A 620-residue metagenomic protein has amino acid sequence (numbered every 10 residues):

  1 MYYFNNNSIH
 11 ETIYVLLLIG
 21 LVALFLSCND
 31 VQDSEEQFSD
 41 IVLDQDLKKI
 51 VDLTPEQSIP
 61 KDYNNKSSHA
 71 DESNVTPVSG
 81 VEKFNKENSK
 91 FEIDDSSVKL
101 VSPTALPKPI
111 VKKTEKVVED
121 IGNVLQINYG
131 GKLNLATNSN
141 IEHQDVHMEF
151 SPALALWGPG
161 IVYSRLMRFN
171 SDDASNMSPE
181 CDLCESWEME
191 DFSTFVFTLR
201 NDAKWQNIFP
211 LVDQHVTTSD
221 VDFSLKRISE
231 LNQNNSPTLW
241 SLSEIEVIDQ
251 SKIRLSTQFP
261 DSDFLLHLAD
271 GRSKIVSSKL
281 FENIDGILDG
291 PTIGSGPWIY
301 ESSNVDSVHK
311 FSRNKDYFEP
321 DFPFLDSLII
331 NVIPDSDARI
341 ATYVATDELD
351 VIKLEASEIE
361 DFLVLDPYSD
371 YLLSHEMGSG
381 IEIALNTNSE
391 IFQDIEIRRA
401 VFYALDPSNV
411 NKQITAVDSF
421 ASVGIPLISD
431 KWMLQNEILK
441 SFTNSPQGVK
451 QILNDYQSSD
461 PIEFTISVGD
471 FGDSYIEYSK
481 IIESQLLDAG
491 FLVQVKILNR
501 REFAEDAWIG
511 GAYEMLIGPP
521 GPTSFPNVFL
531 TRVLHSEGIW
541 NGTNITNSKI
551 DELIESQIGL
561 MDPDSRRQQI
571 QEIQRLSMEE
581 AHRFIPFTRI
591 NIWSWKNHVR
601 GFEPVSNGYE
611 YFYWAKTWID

Functional and structural regions predicted by a protein language model:
V42, W593-D620: Long beta-strand-rich cores associated with HINT superfamily self-processing modules
D44-N74, F91-D95, P107, L492-F503 (+1 more regions): Extracytoplasmic/peripheral linker and loop segments enriched in polar/acidic and small residues with frequent Thr/Pro
I110, T114-I121, L133-D191, P291-G294: N-terminal lobe/hinge region of extracytoplasmic solute-binding protein
N128, E188, Q233-L280: Surface-exposed binding/hinge segments that line and control ligand-binding clefts or catalytic entry sites
W157, Y163-A174, L239, D261 (+5 more regions): Gly/Pro-rich hinge or "lid" segments in bacterial periplasmic/extracellular proteins
D316-F362, L492-Q494: Ligand-site clamp/hinge motif
L363, N388, F392-K431, E477-Y478 (+1 more regions): Periplasmic-binding protein-like
Y403, D418-Y456, D470-E477: Structural transition elements
